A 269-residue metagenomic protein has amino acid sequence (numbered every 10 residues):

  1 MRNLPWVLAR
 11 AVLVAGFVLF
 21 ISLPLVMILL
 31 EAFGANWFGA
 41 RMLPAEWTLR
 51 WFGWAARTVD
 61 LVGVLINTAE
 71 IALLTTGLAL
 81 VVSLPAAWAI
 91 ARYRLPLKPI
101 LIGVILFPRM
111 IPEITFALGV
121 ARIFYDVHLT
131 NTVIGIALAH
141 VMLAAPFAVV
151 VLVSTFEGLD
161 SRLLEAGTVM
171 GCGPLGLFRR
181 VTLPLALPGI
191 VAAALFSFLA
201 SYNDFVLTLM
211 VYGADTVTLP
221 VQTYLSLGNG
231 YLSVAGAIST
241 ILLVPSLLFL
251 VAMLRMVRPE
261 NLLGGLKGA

Functional and structural regions predicted by a protein language model:
M1-V7, W37, L49-D60, S201-R255 (+1 more regions): Interhelical loop and adjacent transmembrane-helix boundary motif in polytopic membrane transport permeases
R2, W6-V12, G34, V153-L164 (+3 more regions): C-terminal transmembrane helix and the adjacent membrane-cytosol boundary/short C-terminal tail of inner/organellar
L4, R92-L101, L129-I134, P174 (+2 more regions): Membrane-helix interface segments
P5-V14, P85-V120, L164, A269: Cytoplasmic-entry segments and transmembrane alpha-helices of multi-pass inner-membrane transporters
L13, I21-L25, V141-M142, A148-V153 (+2 more regions): Transmembrane alpha-helices
L23-L25, A72, T76-W88, I114 (+6 more regions): Hydrophobic positions within alpha-helical transmembrane segments of bacterial inner-membrane proteins
F33, R57-R92: Transmembrane alpha-helix signature in integral membrane proteins
L49, L97-K98, I111-A144, L175 (+1 more regions): Membrane-interfacial helix termini and adjacent extracytoplasmic/periplasmic loops of multi-pass transporters
